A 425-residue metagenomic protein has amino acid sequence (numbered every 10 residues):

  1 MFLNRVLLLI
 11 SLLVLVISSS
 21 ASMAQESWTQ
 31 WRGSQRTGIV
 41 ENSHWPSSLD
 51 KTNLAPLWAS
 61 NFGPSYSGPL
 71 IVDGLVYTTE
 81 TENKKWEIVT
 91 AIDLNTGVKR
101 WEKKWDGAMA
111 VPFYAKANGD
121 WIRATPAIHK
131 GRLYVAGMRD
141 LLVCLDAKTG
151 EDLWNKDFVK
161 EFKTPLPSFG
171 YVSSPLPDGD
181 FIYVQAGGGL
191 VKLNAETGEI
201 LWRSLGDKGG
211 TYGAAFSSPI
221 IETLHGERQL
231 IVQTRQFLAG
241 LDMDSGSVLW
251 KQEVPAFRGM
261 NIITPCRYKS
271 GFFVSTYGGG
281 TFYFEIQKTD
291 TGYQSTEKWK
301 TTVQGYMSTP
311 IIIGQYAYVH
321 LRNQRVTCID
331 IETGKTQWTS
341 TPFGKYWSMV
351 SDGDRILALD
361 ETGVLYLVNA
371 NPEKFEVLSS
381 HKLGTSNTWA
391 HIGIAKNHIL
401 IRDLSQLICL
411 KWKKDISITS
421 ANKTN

Functional and structural regions predicted by a protein language model:
M1-N4: N-terminal secretory signal peptides that target proteins for export/translocation
V6-L7, S43: Low-complexity, intrinsically disordered regions enriched in charged/polar residues
L8-S18: Bacterial N-terminal signal peptides
M23-N425: Noncatalytic, solvent-exposed loop/strand surfaces of beta-propeller-type extracellular/periplasmic domains
